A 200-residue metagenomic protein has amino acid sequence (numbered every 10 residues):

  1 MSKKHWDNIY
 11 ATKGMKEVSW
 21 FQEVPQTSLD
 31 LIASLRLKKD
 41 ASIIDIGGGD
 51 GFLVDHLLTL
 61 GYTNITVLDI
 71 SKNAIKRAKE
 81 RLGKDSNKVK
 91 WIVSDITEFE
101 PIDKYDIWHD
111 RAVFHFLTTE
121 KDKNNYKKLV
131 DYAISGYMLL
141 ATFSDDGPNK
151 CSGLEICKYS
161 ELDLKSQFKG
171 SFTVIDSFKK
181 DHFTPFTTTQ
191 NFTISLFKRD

Functional and structural regions predicted by a protein language model:
M1-D103, L117-D200: Class I (Rossmann-like) S-adenosyl-L-methionine-dependent methyltransferase catalytic domain, capturing the SAM-binding
D106: Conserved acidic residues
H109: A conserved beta-strand element that flanks and buttresses the S-adenosyl-L-methionine
A112-F116: Short catalytic micro-motifs in class I SAM-dependent methyltransferases
